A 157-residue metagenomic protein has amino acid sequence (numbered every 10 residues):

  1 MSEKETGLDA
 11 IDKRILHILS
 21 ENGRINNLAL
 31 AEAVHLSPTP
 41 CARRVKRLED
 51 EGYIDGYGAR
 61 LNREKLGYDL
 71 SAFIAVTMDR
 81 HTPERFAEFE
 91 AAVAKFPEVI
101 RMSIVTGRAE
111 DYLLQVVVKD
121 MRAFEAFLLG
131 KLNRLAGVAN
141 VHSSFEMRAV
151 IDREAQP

Functional and structural regions predicted by a protein language model:
M1-P157: A compositional/biophysical signature of low hydrophobicity enriched in polar/charged and small residues
